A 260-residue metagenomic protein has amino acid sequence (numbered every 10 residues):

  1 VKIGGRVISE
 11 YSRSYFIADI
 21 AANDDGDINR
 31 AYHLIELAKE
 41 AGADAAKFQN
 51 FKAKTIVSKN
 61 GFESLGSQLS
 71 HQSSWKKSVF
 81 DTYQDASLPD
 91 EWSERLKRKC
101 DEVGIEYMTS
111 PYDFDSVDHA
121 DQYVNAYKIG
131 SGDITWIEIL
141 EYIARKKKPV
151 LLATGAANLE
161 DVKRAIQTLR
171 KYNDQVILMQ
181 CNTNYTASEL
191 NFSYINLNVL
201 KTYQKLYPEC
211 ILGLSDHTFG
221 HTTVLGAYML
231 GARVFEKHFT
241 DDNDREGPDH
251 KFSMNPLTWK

Functional and structural regions predicted by a protein language model:
V1-K260: Catalytic cores and adjacent flexible loops of soluble metabolic enzymes that perform enolate/carbanion chemistry on
